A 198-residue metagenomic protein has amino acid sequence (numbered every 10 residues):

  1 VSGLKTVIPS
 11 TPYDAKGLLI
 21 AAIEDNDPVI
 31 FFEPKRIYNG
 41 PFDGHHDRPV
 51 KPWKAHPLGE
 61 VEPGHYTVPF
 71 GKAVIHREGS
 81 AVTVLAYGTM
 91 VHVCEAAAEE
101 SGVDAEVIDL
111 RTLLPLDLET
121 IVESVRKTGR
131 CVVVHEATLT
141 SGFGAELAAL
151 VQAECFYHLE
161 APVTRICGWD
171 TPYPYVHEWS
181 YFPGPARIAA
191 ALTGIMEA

Functional and structural regions predicted by a protein language model:
V1-D25, G168, A191, M196: Conserved thiamine diphosphate
G3, N26-D27, G102, G129: Residue-level detector of structured alpha->beta connecting loops
K35-A198: Thiamine diphosphate
